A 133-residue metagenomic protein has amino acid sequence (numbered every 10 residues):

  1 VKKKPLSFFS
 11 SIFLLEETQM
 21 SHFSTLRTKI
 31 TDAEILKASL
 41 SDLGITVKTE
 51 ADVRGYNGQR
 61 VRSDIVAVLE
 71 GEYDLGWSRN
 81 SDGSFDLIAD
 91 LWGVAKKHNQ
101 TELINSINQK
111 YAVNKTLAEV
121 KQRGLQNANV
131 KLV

Functional and structural regions predicted by a protein language model:
K2-K4: Polybasic, lysine-rich low-complexity intrinsically disordered segments
F9-V133: Interaction-mediating elements
